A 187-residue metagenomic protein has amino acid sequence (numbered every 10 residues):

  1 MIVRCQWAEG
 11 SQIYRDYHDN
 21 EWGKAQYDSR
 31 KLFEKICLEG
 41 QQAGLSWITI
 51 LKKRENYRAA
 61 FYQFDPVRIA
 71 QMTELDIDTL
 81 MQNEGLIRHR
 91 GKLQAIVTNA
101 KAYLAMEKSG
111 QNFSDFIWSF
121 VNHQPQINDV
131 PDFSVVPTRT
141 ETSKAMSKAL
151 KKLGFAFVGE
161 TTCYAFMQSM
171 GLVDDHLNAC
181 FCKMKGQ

Functional and structural regions predicted by a protein language model:
M1-Q187: HhH-family (HhH-GPD) DNA N-glycosylase catalytic core used in base-excision repair
